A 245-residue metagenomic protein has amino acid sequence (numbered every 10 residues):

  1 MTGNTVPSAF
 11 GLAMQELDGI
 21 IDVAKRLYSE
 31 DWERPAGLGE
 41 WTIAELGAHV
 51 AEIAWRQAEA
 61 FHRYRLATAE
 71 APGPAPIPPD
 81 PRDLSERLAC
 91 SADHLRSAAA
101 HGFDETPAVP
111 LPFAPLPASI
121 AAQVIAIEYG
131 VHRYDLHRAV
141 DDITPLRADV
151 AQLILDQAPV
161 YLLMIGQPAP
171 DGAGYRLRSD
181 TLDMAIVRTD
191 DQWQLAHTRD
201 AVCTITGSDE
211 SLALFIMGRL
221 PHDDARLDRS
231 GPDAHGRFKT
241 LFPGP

Functional and structural regions predicted by a protein language model:
M1-S8, V50-P110, D142-L153: Short, helix-capping/interhelical loops that line the mouth of catalytic, cofactor-, or ligand-binding pockets
T2-E45, A58-E59: An N-terminal domain-cap segment
V6-M14, E40-G47, P78-L88, A118-A122: Amphipathic, non-membrane alpha-helical segments in soluble helical-bundle scaffolds
E30-E70, F113-Q167, L212: Short, contiguous alpha-helical
I77-V109, P117-D135, D171-D183: Acidic/histidine-rich alpha-helical segments that form the ligand environment of transition-metal centers
I154-I186: A glycine-rich beta-turn/hairpin centered on an aromatic-Pro dipeptide
D180-T204, S208: Acidic/His-leaning functional-site neighborhoods
T198-P245: C-terminal interaction segments
